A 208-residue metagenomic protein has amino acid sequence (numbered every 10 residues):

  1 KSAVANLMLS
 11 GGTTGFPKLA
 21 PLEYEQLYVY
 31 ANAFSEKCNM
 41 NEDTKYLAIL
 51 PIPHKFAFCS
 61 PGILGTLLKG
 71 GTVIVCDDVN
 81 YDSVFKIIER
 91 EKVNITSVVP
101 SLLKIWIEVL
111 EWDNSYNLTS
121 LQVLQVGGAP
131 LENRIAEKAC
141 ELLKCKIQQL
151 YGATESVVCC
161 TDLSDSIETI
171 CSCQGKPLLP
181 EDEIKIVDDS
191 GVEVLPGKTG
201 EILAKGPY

Functional and structural regions predicted by a protein language model:
K1, K18-P21, A48, G71-D78 (+1 more regions): Short beta-strand->loop structural element characteristic of the AMP-binding/adenylate-forming
K1-L9, F16, N39-K45: Conserved pre-ATP/AMP-binding loop-to-beta segment of ANL
A5-V29: Conserved AMP-binding A3 loop
Y28-K45, K55-I95, V109, E181: Conserved AMP-binding/adenylation subdomain of ANL enzymes
N80, L102-L103, L131: Alpha-helix capping/helix-boundary segments
V93-V98, I107-I170, E183: Gly/Ser/Thr-rich phosphate-binding loop
I170, K185-A204: Conserved beta-loop-beta connector loops within the AMP-binding
